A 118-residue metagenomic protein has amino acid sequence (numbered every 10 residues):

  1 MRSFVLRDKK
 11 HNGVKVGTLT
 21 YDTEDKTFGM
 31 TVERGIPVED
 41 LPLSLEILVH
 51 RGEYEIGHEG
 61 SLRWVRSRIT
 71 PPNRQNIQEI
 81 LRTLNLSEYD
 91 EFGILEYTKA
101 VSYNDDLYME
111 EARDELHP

Functional and structural regions predicted by a protein language model:
M1-P118: Phosphate/dinucleotide-binding and metal-coordinating scaffold of catalytic cores in nucleotide-dependent enzymes
